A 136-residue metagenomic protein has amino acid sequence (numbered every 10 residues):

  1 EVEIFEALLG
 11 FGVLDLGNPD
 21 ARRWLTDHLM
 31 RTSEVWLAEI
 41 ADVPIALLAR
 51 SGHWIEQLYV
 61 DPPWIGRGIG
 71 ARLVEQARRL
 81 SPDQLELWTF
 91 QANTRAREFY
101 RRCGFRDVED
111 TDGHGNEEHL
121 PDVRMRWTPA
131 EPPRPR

Functional and structural regions predicted by a protein language model:
E1, A77: Hydrophobic "lid"/C-terminal helical patch of Rossmann-like NAD(P)-dependent dehydrogenase/epimerase domains
V2-T26: Conserved GNAT-fold acetyl-CoA-binding loop/helix
L25-L37, W54, H119: A short helix-loop-beta-strand connector motif used in the catalytic cores of GNAT acetyltransferases and, in some
T32-E34, S51-W54, R79-L85: Short glycine/proline-enriched coil/turn segments at helix->beta-strand junctions
S33-L48: Conserved beta-hairpin
A38, P63-W64, G68-Q76: Conserved acetyl-CoA pyrophosphate-binding loop and the N-cap/start of the following alpha-helix in GNAT-like
S51-I65, T89-F90: A short, internal acetyl-CoA/4′-phosphopantetheine-binding micro-motif in the GNAT/acyltransferase core
D83-R97, C103, E109-R136: C-terminal "cap" of GNAT-fold acetyltransferases
